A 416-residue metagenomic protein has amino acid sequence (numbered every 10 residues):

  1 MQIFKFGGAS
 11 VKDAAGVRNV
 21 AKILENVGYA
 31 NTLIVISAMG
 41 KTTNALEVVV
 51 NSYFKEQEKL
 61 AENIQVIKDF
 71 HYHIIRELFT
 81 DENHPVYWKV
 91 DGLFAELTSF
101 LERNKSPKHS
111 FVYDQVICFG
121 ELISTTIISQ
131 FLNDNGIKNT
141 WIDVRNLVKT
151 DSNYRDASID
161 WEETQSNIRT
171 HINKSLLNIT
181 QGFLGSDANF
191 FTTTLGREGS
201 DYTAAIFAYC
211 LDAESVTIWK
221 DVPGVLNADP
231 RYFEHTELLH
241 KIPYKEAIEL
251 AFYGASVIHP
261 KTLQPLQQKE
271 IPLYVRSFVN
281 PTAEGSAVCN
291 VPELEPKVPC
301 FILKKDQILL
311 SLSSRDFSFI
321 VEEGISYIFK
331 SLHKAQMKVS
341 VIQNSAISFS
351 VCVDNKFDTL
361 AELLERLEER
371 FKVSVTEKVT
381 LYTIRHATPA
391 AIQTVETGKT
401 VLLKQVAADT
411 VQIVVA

Functional and structural regions predicted by a protein language model:
M1-A255, L263, P389: Nucleotide/pyrophosphate-binding catalytic subdomain
M1-Q2, N31-I34, Y72, K138-T140 (+13 more regions): Structural motif
A38-G40, V222-G224, S277-T282, P292 (+1 more regions): Glycine-rich beta-alpha junction loops
N135, K269, A335: Conserved dinucleotide-binding and phosphotransfer motif residues
I172-D187, L250-Y274, S311-I325, T376-E396: Electropositive, surface-exposed helix/loop patches at the edges of structured domains that serve as adaptable
K241-C289, L294-P296, K305-Q307: A conserved active-site cap/scaffold subdomain adjacent to cofactor or substrate pockets
E284-A416: A conserved regulatory-domain signal marking ACT and ACT-like small-molecule sensing domains and adjacent regulatory
